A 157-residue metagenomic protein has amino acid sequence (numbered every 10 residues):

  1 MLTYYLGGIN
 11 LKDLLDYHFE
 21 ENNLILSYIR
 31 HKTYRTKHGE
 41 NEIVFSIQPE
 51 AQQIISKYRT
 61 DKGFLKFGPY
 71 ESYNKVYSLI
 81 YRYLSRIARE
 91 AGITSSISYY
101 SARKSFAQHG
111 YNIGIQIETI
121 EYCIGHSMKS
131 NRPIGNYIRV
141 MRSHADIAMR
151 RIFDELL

Functional and structural regions predicted by a protein language model:
M1-I9, V44-P49, G68: C-terminal amphipathic alpha-helical segment
T3, L15, S85, Q108 (+4 more regions): Generic hydrophobic alpha-helical scaffold/packing signal
T3-L24, E118: Short, charged phosphate-coordinating catalytic segments
L15-I54: Conserved tyrosine-mediated DNA breakage-rejoining catalytic core shared by Y-recombinases
E20-L26, T94-S95, I115-I138: Short, polar N-cap/turn motifs at the start of nucleic acid-interacting alpha helices
R30-Y34, I124-E155: Catalytic-site neighborhood detector that most strongly recognizes the C-terminal catalytic loop/helix of tyrosine
S46-T94: Active-site/catalytic core of tyrosine-dependent DNA strand-transfer enzymes
Y81-H126: Short, basic (Lys/Arg/His-rich) helix/loop patches that form interaction surfaces in the mid-to-C-terminal regions
